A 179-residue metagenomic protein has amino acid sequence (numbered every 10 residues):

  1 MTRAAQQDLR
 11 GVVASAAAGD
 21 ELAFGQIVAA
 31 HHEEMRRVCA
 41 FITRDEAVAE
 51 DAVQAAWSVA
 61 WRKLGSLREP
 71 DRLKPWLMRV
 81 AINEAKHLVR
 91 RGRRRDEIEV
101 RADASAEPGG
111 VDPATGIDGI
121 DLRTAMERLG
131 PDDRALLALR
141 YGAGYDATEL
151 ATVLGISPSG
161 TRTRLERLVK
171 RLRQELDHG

Functional and structural regions predicted by a protein language model:
T2-L9, H87, R95-G119, T124 (+1 more regions): Internal acidic/polar
V13-R37, R134: A short, charge-rich alpha-helical start-of-domain segment used by transcription regulators
A16, M35, C39, A49-A60 (+4 more regions): Short, small-hydrophobic-rich alpha-helical interface motif
A17-A18, R44, Q54-R72, R91-R93: Sigma70-family region 2
V28-E46, M126, E175-H178: Amphipathic, Lys/Arg- and hydrophobic-enriched alpha-helical face
V59, P75, I82, K86 (+3 more regions): DNA-recognition helix of helix-turn-helix
R62-E69, R79-V100, T115, R167: Arg/Lys-rich amphipathic alpha helix in sigma70-family domain 2
M126-R134: Short helix-coil-helix linker/hinge
